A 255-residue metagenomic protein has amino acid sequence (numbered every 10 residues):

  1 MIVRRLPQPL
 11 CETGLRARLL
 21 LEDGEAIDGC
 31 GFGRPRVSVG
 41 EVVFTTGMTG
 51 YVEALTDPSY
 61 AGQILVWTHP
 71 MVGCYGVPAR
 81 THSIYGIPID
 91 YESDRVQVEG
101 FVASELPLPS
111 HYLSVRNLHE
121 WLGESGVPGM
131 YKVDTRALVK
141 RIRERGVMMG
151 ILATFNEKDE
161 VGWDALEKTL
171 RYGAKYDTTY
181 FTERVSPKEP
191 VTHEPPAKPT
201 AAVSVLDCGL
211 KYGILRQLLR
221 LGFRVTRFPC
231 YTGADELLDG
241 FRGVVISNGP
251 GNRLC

Functional and structural regions predicted by a protein language model:
I2-Y231, D235-D239, R253: RNA-binding accessory domains that recognize and position tRNA/RNA substrates
R242: Receiver (REC) domain switch/active-site residues of two-component response regulators
V245-C255: Short glycine/threonine-rich loop/turn motifs
